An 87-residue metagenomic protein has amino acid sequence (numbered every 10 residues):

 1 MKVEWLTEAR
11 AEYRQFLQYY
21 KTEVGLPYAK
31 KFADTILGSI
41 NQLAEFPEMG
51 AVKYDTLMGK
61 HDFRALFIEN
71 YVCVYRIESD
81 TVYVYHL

Functional and structural regions predicted by a protein language model:
K2-V3, T7-L57: Basic, Lys/Arg-enriched alpha-helical interface segments
H61, I68-V72, R76-L87: Enriched for short, Lys/Arg-rich terminal
